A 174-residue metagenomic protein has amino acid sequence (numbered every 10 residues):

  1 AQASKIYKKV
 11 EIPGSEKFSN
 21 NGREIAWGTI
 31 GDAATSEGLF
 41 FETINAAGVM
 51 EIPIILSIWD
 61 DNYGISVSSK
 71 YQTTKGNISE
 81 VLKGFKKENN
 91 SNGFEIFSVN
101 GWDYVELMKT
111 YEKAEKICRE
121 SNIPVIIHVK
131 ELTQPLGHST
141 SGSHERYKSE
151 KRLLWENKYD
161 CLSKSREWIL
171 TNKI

Functional and structural regions predicted by a protein language model:
Q2-I174: Glycine-rich ThDP/TPP pyrophosphate-binding loop and its adjacent helix/strand module within ThDP-dependent enzymes
